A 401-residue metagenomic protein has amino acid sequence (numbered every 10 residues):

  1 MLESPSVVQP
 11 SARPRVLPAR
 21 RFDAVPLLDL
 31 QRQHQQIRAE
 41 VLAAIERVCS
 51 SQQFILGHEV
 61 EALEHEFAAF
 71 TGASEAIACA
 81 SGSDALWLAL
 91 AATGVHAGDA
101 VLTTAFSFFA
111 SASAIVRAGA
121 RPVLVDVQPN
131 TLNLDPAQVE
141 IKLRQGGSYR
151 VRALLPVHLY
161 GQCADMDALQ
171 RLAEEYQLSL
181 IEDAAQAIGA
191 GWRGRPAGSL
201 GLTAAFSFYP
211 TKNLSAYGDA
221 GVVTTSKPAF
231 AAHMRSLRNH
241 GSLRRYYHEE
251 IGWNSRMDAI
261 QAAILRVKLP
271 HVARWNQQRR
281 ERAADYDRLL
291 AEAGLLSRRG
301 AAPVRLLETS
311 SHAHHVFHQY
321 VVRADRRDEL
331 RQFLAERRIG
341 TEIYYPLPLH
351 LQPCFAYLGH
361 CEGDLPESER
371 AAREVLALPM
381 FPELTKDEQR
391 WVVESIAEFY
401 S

Functional and structural regions predicted by a protein language model:
M1-Q53, H58: N-terminal "arm"/small-domain region of PLP-dependent enzymes with the aminotransferase-like
E3, P14-L17, L30-Q31, A43 (+8 more regions): PLP-dependent aminotransferase class I/II
C49-A100, A114-A118, L124-D126, R195: Phosphate-binding glycine-rich loop
W87-G146, A153-L155: Conserved PLP-anchoring active-site segment centered on the Schiff-base-forming lysine
S113-I115, L172, N213, I260: Hydrophobic/aromatic ligand-binding patch that stacks against planar heteroaromatic rings of cofactors or nucleotides
A118, E175-Y176, R337: Helix C-cap/helix->beta junction micro-motif
N130-A216, V222-T224, A377, F381: Active-site phosphate-binding strand-loop segment of PLP-dependent enzymes
